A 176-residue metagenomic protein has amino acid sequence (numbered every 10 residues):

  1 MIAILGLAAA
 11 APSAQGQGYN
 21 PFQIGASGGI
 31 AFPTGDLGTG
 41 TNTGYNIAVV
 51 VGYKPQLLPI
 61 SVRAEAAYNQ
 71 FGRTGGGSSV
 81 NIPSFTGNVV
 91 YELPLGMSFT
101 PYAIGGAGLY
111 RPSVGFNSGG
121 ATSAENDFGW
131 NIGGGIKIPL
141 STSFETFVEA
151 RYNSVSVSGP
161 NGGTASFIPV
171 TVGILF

Functional and structural regions predicted by a protein language model:
M1-N20: Cleavable N-terminal export/targeting peptides
A14-P21, G52, V90, G135: Secretion/assembly modules of Gram-negative surface proteins
G18-F32, A103: Transmembrane beta-strand segments of Gram-negative outer membrane beta-barrel proteins
N20, N117-T122: Solvent-exposed loop segments that connect transmembrane elements
I30-A48, E125-N126: Surface-exposed strand-loop-strand hairpins of Gram-negative outer-membrane beta-barrel proteins
G35-N42, T74-S79, V157-A165: Solvent-exposed loop/turn segments connecting transmembrane beta-strands in outer-membrane beta-barrel proteins
I47-S118, D127-W130, I138-L140, F144-T146 (+2 more regions): Gram-negative (and chloroplast) outer-membrane scaffold detector with strong preference for beta-barrel transmembrane
